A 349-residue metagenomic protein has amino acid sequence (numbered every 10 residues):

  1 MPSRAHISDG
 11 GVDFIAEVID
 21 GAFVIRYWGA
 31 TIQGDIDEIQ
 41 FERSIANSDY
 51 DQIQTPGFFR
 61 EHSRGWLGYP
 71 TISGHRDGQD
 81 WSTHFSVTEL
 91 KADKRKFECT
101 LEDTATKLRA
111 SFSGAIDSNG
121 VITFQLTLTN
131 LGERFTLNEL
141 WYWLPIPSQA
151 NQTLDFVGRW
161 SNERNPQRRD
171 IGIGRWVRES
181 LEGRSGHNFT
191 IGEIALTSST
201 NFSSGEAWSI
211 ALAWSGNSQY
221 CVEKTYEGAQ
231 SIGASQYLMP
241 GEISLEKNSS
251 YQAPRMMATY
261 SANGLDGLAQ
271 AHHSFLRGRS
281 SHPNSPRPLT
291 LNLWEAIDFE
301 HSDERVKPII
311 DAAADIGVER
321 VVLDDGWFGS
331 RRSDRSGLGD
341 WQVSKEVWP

Functional and structural regions predicted by a protein language model:
S3, E206-W208, G228, S249 (+1 more regions): A generic secondary-structure signal marking the coil-to-beta-strand transition
S3-I15, F23-E223, M239: Polysaccharide-binding surfaces and accessory modules of carbohydrate-active proteins
V12, T259-P288, E295: Terminal connector regions
I15-E17, F135-L137, Y220-C221, A253-P254 (+2 more regions): Short helix/loop capping segments that flank catalytic or ligand/cofactor-binding pockets
I146, M257, W327: Flexible, active-site-proximal loop/turn residues at the rims of small-molecule/cofactor binding pockets and catalytic
G228-M239: Short, structured beta-strand/loop micro-motifs enriched in basic residues and often containing a Trp
I243-A262: Short Pro-Gly-centered flexible turn/kink motifs
N284-P349: Aromatic-lined carbohydrate-binding/catalytic grooves of carbohydrate-active enzymes
